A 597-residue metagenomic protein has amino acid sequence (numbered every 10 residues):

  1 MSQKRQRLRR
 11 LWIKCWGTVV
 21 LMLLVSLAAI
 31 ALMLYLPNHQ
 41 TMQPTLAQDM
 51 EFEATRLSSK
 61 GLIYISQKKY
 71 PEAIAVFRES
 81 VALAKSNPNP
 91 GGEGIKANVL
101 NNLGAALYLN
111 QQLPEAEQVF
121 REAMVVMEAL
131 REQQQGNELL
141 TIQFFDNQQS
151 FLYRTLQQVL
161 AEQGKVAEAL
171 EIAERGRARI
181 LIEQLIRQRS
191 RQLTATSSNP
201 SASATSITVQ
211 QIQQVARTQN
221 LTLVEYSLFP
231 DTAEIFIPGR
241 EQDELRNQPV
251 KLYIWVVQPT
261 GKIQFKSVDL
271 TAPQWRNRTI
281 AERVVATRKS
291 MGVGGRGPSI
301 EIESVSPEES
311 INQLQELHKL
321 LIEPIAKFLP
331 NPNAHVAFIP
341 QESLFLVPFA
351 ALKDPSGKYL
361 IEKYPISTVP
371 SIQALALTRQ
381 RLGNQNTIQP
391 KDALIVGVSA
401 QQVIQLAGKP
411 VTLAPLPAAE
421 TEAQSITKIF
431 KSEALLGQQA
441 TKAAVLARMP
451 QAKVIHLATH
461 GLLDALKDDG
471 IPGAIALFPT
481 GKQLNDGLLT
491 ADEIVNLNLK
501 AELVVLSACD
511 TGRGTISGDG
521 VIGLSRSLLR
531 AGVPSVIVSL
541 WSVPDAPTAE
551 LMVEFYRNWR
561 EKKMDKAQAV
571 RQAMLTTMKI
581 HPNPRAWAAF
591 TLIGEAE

Functional and structural regions predicted by a protein language model:
T55, G91, I95-N98, A105 (+1 more regions): Residue register of alpha-helical TPR repeats
P114-F144, Q148, R191-Q192, S197-N199 (+4 more regions): Peri-functional-center coupling elements
V125, P547-E597: An often Trp-containing, charged/polar helix-loop segment at the C-terminal end of enzyme catalytic cores
N199-Q211, T412-N496, P544, D565: Functional beta-strand-loop-alpha-helix junction segments that form "active/interaction loops" within catalytic
I372-L377, N384, K453-E554: Catalytic cores of nucleophile-dependent amide-cleaving enzymes
